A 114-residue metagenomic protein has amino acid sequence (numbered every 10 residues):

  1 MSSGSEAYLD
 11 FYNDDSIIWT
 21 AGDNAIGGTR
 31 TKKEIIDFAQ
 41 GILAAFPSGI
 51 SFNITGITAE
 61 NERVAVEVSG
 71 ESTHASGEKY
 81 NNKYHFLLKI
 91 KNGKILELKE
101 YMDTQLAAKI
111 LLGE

Functional and structural regions predicted by a protein language model:
S3: Conserved short acidic donor-positioning loop in nucleotide-sugar-dependent glycosyltransferases
E6-E60: A solvent-exposed, acidic/Ser-Thr-rich amphipathic alpha-helical stretch
I36-E114: A beta-strand edge to alpha-helix "cap/lid" segment located at domain peripheries
